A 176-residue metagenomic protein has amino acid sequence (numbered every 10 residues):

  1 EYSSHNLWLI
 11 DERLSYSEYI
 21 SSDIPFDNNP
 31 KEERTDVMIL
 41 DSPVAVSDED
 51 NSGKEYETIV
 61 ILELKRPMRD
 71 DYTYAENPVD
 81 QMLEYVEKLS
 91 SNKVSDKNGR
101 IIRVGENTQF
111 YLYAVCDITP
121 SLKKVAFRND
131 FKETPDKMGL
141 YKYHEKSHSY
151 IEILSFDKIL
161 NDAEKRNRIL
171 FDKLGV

Functional and structural regions predicted by a protein language model:
E1-V176: Charged, terminal alpha-helix-loop-beta segments that serve as non-catalytic nucleic-acid engagement and/or assembly
